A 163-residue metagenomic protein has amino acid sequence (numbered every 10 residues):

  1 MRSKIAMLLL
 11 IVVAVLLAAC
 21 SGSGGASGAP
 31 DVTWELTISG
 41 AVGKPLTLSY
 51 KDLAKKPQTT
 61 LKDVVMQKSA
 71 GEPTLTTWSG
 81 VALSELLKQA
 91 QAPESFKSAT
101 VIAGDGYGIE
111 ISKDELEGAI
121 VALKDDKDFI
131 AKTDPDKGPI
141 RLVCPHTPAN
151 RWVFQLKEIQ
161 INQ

Functional and structural regions predicted by a protein language model:
M1-A18: Sec-dependent bacterial lipoprotein signal peptides
C20-Q163: N-terminal intrinsically disordered, low-complexity segments enriched in P/E/S/T
